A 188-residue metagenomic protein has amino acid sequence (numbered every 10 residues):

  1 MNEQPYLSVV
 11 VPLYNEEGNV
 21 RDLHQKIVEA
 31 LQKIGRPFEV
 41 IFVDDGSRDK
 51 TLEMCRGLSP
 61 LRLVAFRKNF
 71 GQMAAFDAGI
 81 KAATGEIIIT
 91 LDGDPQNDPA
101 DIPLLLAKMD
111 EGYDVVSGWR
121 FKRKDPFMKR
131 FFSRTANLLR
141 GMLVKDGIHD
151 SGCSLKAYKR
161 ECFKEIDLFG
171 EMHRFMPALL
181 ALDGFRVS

Functional and structural regions predicted by a protein language model:
Y6-S8, E39: Cell-envelope/extracellular polymer assembly enzymes that use nucleotide-activated donors
E16-L31: Short, well-formed alpha-helical segments that are part of the catalytic scaffolds of diverse glycosyltransferases
E16-N19, S47, D98: Donor nucleotide-sugar binding loop of glycosyltransferases
H24, V28, R36-G46, V64: Short beta-strand/loop segment that forms part of the nucleotide-sugar
D44-L52, P95-Q96: A conserved acidic beta->alpha catalytic loop
R62-K68, Q72-A82, P99-L182: Acceptor/aglycone-binding surface of glycosyltransferases and processive sugar-polymer synthases
F66, L91-G93: Catalytic metal- and UDP-sugar-binding loop of GT-A-like glycosyltransferases, i.e., residues flanking the conserved
I88: Short aromatic/hydrophobic "clamp" motif used to bind/position activated sugar donors
